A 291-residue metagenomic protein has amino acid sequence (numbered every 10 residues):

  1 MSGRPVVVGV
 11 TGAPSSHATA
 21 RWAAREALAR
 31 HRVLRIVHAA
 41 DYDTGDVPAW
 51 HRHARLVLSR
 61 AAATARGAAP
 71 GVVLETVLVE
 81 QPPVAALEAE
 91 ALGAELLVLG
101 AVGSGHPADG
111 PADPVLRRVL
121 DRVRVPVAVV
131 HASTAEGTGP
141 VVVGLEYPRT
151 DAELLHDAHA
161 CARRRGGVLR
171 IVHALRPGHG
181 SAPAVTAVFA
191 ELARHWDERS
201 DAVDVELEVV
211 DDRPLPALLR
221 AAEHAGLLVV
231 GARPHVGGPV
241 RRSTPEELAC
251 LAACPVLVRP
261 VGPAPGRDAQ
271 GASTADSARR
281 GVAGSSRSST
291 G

Functional and structural regions predicted by a protein language model:
M1, S15, R66-L97, E198-L228 (+2 more regions): Structural beta-alpha unit
M1-P48, G139-P183, A193-V205, L251 (+3 more regions): Small/aliphatic-rich secondary-structure junction motif
R4-V6, A20-I36, A40-Q81, A91 (+3 more regions): N-terminal membrane-targeting/anchoring modules of bacterial envelope and secretion proteins
T19, A23, A61, L87 (+3 more regions): Aromatic/hydrophobic pocket-lining residues that form π-stacking "cages" and hydrophobic walls in ligand
R52-H53, P111-S133, A187: Extended, non-globular alpha-helical segments
A63, A85, R117, R194 (+2 more regions): Active-site phosphate/pyrophosphate- and oxyanion-stabilizing loops and adjacent acidic/basic residues in soluble
V98-A101, P126-A132, V256-P260: Short beta-strand elements of ligand-binding domains
L99-D121, T138, L227-L251, G262-R267: Glycine-rich, Arg-bearing micro-motifs that act as flexible, cationic patches
